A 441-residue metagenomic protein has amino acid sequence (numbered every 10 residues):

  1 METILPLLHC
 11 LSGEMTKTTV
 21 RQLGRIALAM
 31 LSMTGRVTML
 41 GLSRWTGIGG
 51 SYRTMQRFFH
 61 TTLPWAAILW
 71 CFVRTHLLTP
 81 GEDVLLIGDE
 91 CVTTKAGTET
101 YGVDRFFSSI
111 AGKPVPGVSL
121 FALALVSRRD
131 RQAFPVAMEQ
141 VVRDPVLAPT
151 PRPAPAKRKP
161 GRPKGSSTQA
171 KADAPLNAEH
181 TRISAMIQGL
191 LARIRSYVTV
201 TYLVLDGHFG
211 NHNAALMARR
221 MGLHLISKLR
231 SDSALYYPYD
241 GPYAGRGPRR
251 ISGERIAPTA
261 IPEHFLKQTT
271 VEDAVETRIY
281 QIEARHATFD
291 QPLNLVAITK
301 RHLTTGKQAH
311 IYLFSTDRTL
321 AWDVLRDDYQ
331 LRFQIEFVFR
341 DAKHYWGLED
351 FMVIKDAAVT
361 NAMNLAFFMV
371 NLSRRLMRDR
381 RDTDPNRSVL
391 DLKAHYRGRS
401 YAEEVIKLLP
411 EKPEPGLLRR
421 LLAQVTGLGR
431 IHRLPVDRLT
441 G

Functional and structural regions predicted by a protein language model:
M1-Q22, M30-L31, M138-E179, I187-L191 (+3 more regions): A short, flexible helix-boundary coil/loop motif
L7-Q22, M30-T98, D104-R105, L190-R193 (+3 more regions): Electropositive nucleic-acid engagement tracts
I26, S32, A309-F333: Extended, non-catalytic structural segments that build the interaction scaffolds of large macromolecular assemblies
L42, E82-A96, L123, Y202-G210 (+4 more regions): Short, conserved catalytic/metal-binding motifs centered on acidic residues
F59-A156, E283-R285: Active-site-proximal, Lys/Arg-enriched surface segment that forms a nucleic-acid-binding/basic interface patch
L69-H76, K171-Y202: Short, basic/hydrophobic alpha-helical segments
V92, I256, W322-V353: Short amphipathic alpha-helical "interface-anchor" segments enriched in bulky aromatics
G222-L235: Acidic, His- and aromatic-enriched active-site or binding-groove loops in soluble protein domains that engage sugars
